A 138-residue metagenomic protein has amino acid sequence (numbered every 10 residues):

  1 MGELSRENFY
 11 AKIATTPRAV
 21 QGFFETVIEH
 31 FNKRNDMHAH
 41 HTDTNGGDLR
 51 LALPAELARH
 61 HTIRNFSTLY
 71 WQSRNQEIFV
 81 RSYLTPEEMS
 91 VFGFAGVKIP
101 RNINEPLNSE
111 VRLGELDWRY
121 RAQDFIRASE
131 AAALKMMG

Functional and structural regions predicted by a protein language model:
M1-G46, G138: Charge-rich, low-complexity N-terminal segments
V27, R59, I78, Q123-D124 (+1 more regions): Generic hydrophobic secondary-structure signal
A39-L116: Short, conserved beta-strand/beta-arch hydrophobic-aromatic motifs that form part of recognition grooves or interface
P100-G138: Charge-biased C-terminal accessory regions appended to nucleic-acid-, cytoskeletal NTPase
